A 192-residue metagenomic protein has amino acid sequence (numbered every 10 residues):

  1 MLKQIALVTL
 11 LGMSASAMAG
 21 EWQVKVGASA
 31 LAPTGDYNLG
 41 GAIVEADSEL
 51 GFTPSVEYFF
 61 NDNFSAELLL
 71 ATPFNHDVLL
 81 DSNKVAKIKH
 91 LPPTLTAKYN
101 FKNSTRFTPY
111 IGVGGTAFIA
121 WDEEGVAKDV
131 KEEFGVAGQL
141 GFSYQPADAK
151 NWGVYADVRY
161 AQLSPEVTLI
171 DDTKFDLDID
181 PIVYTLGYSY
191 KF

Functional and structural regions predicted by a protein language model:
M1-E21: Cleavable N-terminal export/targeting peptides
M18-Y58, A66, V183: Short glycine/proline- and aromatic-enriched beta-strand/turn motifs that initiate or cap beta-hairpins
G20-E21, S55-E124, E133, Y144-D148 (+2 more regions): Gram-negative (and chloroplast) outer-membrane scaffold detector with strong preference for beta-barrel transmembrane
K25-S29, L69-A71, G112-G114, Y155-R159: Transmembrane beta-strands of outer-membrane beta-barrel proteins
A30-T34, S48-L50, T72, K89-L91 (+4 more regions): Transmembrane beta-barrel architecture of outer-membrane proteins
L31-N38, E45, F74-D81, S104 (+2 more regions): Sequence/structural signature of outer-membrane beta-barrel proteins
A42-S48, N83-H90, V126-F134, T173-P181: Replace "Gram-negative outer membrane beta-barrel proteins" with "bacterial and organellar outer membrane beta-barrel
N75-L79, K87, Y144-F192: Predominantly the C-terminal beta-signal and adjacent terminal strand-loop region of outer-membrane beta-barrel
